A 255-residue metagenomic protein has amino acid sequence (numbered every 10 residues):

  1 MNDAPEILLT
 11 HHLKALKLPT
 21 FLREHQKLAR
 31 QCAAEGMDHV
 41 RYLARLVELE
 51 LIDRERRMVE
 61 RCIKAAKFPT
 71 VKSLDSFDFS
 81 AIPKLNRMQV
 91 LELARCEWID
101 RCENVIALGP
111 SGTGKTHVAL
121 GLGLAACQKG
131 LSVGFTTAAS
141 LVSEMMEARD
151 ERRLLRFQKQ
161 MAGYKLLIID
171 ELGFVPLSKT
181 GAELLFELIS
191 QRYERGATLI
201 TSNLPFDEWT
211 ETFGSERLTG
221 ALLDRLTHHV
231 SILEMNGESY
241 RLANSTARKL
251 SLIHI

Functional and structural regions predicted by a protein language model:
H12, K64-L85: Dynamic helix-loop-helix/coil hinge segments at AAA+ ATPase domain boundaries and subdomain interfaces
L22-P69: Interdomain "pre-motor" coupling segment immediately N-terminal to P-loop NTPase/helicase cores
L85-G163, T210-T212: Conserved P-loop
L131-S132, G163-L166, E194-I200: Loop/turn-to-beta-strand initiation segments
T136, I168-I169, A197-N203, M235: Structural recognition of the conserved hydrophobic beta-strand(s) that form the central parallel beta-sheet of P-loop
F174-R195: Conserved catalytic/switch belt of AAA+ P-loop NTPases
T212-N236: A short helix-turn-beta junction within AAA+ P-loop NTPase domains corresponding to the substrate/partner-engaging
I253-I255: Conserved small/polar residues in nucleotide/adenosyl-binding loops
